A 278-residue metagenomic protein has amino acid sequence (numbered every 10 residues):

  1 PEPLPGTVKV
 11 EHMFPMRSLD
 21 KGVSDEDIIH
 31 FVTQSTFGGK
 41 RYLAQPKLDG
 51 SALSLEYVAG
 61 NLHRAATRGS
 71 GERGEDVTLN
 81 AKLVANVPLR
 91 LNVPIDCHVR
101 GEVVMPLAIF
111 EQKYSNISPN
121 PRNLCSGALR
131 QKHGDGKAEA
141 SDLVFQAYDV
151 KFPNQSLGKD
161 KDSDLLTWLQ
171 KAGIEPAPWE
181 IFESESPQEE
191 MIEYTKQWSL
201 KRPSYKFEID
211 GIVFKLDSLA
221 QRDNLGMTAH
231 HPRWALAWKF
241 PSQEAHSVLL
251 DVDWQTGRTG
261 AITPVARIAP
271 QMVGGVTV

Functional and structural regions predicted by a protein language model:
P1-V278: RNA/tRNA-interacting regions in translation and RNA-turnover enzymes
